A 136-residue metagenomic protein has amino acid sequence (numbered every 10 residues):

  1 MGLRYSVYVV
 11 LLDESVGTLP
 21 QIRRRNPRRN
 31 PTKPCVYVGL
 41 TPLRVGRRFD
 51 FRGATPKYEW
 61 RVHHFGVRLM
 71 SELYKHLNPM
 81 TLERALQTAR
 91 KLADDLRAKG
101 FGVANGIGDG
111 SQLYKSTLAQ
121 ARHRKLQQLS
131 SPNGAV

Functional and structural regions predicted by a protein language model:
M1-R47, E83-T88, A119-V136: GIY-YIG nuclease catalytic motif and its immediate N-terminal context
R4-V7, V36, K57, L73 (+1 more regions): Intrinsically disordered, low-complexity N-terminal regions enriched in serine/proline/glycine with scattered basic
N26-R29, V38-K91: Conserved short loop/helix modules at catalytic or binding sites in compact beta-alpha or helix-hairpin-helix contexts
K75-H76, K115-A119: Alpha-helix boundary/capping detector
A98-G102, G106: C-terminal structural segments of small proteins and small subunits
I107-T117: Short proline/glycine- and acidic-rich turn/helix-capping motifs at secondary-structure junctions
